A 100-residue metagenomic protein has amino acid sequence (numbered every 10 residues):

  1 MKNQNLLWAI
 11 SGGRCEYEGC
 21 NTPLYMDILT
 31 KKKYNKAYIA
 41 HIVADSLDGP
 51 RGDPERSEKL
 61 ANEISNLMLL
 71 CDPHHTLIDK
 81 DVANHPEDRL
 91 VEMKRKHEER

Functional and structural regions predicted by a protein language model:
M1-G12, L24: A boundary/linker detector
W8-E16, E63-L67: Short metal-coordination and nucleic-acid-contact micro-motifs, chiefly zinc-binding Cys/His arrays
C15-C20, C71: Short cysteine-rich clusters marking metal-coordination/redox-active sites
T22-L67, L77-R95: Histidine-centered nuclease catalytic patch
E99-R100: Charge-rich interaction segments
